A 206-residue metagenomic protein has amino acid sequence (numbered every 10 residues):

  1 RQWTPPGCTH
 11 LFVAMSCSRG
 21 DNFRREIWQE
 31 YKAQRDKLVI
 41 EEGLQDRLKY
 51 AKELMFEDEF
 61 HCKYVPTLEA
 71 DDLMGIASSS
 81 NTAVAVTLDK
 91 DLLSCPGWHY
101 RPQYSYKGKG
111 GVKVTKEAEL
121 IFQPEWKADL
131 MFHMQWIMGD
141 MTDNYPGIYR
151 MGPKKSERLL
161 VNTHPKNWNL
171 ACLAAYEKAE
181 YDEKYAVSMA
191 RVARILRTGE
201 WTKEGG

Functional and structural regions predicted by a protein language model:
R1-W28: Non-catalytic, usually N-terminal nucleic-acid engagement modules in DNA/RNA processing proteins
G7-C8, Q34-G205: Extended two-metal-dependent nuclease catalytic cores across DNA- and RNA-processing enzymes
F23-V39: Glycine-/proline-rich flexible loop or hinge segments
